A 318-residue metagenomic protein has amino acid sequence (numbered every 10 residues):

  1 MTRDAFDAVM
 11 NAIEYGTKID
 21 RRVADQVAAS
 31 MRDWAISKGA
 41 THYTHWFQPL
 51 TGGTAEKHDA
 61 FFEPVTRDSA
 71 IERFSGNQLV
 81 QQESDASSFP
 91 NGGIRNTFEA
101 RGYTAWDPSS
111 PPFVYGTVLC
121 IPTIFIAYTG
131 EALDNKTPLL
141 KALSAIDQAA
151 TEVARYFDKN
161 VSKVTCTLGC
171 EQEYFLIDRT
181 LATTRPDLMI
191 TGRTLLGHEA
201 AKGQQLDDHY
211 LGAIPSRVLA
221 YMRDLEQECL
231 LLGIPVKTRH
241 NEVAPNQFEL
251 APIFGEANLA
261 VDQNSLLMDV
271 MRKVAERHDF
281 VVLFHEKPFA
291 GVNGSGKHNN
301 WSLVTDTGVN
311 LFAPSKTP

Functional and structural regions predicted by a protein language model:
M1-G76, V80-F98: Histidine/acidic residue-rich metal-binding segments in metalloenzymes
G102-P318: Glycine-rich, acidic/polar active-site loops that bind/position phosphate-bearing ligands
